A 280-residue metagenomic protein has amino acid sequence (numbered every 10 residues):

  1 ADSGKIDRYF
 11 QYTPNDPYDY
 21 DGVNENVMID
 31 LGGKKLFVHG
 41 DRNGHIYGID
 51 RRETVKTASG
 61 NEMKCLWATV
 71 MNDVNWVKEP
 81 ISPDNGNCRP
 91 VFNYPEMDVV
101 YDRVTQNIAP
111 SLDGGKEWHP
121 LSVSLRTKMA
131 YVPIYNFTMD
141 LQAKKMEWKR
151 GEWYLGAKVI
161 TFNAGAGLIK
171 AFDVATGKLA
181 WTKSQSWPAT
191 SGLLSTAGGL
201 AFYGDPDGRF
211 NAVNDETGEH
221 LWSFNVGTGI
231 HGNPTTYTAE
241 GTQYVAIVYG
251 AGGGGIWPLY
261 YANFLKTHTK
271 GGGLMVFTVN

Functional and structural regions predicted by a protein language model:
A1-G22, I29-K35, H45-I108, F137-T190 (+1 more regions): Extracytoplasmic/lumenal domain signature
V23, N43, W118: Extracellular structured ligand-interaction cores
L36-G40: Active-site loop and adjoining helix of the penicillin-binding protein/serine DD-peptidase-beta-lactamase fold
G114-H119, S124-L125, A130-I134, E152 (+2 more regions): Active-site neighborhoods of metal-dependent hydrolases
